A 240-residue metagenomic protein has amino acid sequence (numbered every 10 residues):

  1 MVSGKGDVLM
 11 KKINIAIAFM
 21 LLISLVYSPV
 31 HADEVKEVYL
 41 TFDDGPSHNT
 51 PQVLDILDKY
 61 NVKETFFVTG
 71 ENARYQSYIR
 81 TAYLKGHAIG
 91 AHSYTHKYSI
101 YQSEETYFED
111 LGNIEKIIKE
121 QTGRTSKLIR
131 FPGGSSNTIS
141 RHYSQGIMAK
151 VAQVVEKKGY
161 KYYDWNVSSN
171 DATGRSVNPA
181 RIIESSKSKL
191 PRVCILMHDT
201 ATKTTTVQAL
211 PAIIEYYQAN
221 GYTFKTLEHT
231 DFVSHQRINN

Functional and structural regions predicted by a protein language model:
M1-Y39, D55-E64, A180, S188-N240: Terminal accessory/targeting
A18, S47-H48, R175, K203: A generic signature of intrinsically disordered, low-complexity regions enriched in glycine/proline and charged/polar
F19, L84-G86, K157: Alpha-helical protein-protein interaction elements
H31-T125, Y216, F232: Active-site beta->alpha N-cap acidic-glycine motif
Y39-T41, E64-V68, A88-S93, K127-F131 (+3 more regions): Structural recognition of the beta-strand scaffold that forms the well-ordered cores of secreted hydrolase catalytic
G45, T69-E71, Y94, P132-G134 (+3 more regions): Active-site beta-loop-alpha junctions enriched in small/polar residues
Y98-L196, T200-Y216, Y222, Q236-N239: Catalytic domains of cell-wall/extracellular-matrix polysaccharide-remodeling enzymes, centered on de-N-acetylation
